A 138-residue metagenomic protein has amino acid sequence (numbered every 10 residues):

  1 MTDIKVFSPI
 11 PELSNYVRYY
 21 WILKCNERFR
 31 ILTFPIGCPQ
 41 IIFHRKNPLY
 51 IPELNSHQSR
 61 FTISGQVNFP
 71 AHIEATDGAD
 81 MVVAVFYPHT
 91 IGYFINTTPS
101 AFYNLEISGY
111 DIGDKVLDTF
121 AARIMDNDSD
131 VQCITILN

Functional and structural regions predicted by a protein language model:
M1-N138: Alpha-helical bundle regulatory/interaction domains
